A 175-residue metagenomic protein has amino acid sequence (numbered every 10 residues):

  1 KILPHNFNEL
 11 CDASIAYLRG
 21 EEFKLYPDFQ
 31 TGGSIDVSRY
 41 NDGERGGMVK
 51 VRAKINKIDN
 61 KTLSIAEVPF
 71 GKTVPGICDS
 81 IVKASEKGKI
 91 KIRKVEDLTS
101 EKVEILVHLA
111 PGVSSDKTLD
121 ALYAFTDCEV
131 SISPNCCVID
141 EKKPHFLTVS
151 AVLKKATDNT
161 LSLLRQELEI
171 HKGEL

Functional and structural regions predicted by a protein language model:
I2-L175: C-terminal interaction appendages of subunits in large macromolecular complexes
